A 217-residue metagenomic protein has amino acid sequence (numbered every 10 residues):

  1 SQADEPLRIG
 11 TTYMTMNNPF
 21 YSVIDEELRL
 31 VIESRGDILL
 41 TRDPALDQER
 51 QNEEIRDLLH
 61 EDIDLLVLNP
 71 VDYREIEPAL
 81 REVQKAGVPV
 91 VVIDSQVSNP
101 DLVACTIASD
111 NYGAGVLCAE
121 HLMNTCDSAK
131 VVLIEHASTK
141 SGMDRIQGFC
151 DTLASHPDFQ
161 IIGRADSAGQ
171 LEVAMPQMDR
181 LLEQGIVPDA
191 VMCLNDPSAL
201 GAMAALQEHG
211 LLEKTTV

Functional and structural regions predicted by a protein language model:
S1-I9, E33, C126-D127, D189: Immediate post-signal peptide segment of exported/extracytoplasmic ligand-binding proteins
G10-T11, I63-P70, P89-I93, V132-L133 (+3 more regions): Periplasmic-binding protein-like
T12-E26, T41-R50, D72, T106-L117 (+3 more regions): Hinge/beta->alpha junction and helix N-cap segments in small-molecule ligand-binding domains
I24-D37: A short, Lys/Arg-enriched amphipathic alpha-helix followed by its capping loop at the start of a domain
E27, E54, E75-E82, G148 (+1 more regions): A short acidic, amphipathic alpha-helical/loop segment
E33-R35, V83-V88, T152-Q160, Q184-V187 (+1 more regions): Short helix-capping segments at alpha-helix termini
E49-I63, E172-V187: Short, well-structured alpha-helical segments in soluble
L65, N69-G113, N124, T139: Flexible loop/hinge segments that line or gate small-molecule binding clefts
